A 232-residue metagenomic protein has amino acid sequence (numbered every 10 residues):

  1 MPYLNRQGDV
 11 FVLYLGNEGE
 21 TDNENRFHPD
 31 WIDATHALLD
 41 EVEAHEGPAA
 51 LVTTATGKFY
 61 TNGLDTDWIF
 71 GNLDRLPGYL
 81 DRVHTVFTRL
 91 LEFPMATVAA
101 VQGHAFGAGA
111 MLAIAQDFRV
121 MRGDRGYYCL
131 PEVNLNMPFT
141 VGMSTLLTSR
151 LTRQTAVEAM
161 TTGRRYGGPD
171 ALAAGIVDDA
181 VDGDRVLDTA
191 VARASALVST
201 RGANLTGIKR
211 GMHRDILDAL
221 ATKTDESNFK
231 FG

Functional and structural regions predicted by a protein language model:
M1-T54: Conserved CoA-thioester-binding segment of acyl-CoA-metabolizing enzymes
M1-Y14, A159-S199, N204-L220, T224-G232: Amphipathic alpha-helical segments at domain termini/boundaries
L13, T35, T53, D65 (+4 more regions): Terminal peptide-recognition signature
F27, T54-T85: Glycine- (often His-adjacent) and acidic-residue-rich active-site loop that binds/positions the CoA thioester
D30-A34, R82, R89, T189: Charged catalytic carboxylate motif
L38-E41, R82-P94: Catalytic-core regions built around general acid/base machinery
K58-T61, F106-G107, D215: Short, active-site-adjacent cap segments at secondary-structure transitions
E92-T200: Crotonase-fold acyl-CoA enzyme core
